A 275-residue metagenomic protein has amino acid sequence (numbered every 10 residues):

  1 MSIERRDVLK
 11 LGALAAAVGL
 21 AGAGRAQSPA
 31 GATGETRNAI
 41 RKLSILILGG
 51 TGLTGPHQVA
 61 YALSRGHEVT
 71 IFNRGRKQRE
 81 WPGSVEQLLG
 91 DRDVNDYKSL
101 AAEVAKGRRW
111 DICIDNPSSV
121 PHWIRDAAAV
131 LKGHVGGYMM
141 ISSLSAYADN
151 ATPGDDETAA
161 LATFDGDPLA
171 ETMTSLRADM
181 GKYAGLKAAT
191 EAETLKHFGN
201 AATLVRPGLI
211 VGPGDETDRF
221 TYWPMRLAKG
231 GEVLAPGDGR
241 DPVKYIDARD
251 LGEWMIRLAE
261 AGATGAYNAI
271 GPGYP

Functional and structural regions predicted by a protein language model:
M1-A15: N-terminal secretory signal peptides and thylakoid transit peptides that target proteins across membranes
L48-Y61, R65: N-terminal Rossmann NAD(P)H-binding glycine-rich loop of SDR-like oxidoreductase domains
F72-R76: N-terminal Rossmann-fold cofactor-binding loop
Q78-V135, M140, A146: NAD(P)H-binding glycine-rich loop region in Rossmannoid oxidoreductase-like domains and their noncatalytic homologs
L144-K182, K196: Active-site "gating" loop of Rossmann-like NAD(P)-dependent oxidoreductase/epimerase domains
T190-P213: Conserved beta-loop-beta element that borders a ligand/cofactor-binding pocket
G208-T217, G237-I246, G273: Glycine-rich "substrate-gating" loop/helix at the edge of Rossmann-like oxidoreductase active sites
P224-V233, D241-Y274: Alpha-helical substrate-binding/gating segment
